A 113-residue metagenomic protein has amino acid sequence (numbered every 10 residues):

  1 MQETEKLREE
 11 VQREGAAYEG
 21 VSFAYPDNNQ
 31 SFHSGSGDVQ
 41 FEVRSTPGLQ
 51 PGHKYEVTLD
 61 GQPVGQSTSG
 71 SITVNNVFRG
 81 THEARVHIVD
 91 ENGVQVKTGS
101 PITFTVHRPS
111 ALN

Functional and structural regions predicted by a protein language model:
Q2-S34, H107, A111-L112: Short, compositionally biased P/S/T/A/G/V-rich stretches that sit at domain boundaries
D27-N29, V39-T46: Short edge beta-strand/loop segments characteristic of extracellular beta-sandwich folds
T46-L59: Solvent-exposed loop/turn segments flanking beta-strands in beta-repeat/beta-sandwich domains
G61-S69: Short beta-strand segments within Ig-like beta-sandwich modules, predominantly Fibronectin type-III
V64-G65, V89-K97: Short acidic/polar inter-strand loop motif in beta-rich domains
G70-T73, I102: Short strand-edge motifs at loop-to-beta-strand transitions and within beta-strands of extracellular beta-rich domains
V74-R79: Short, flexible loop/turn segments at beta-strand junctions in immunoglobulin-like and fibronectin type III
